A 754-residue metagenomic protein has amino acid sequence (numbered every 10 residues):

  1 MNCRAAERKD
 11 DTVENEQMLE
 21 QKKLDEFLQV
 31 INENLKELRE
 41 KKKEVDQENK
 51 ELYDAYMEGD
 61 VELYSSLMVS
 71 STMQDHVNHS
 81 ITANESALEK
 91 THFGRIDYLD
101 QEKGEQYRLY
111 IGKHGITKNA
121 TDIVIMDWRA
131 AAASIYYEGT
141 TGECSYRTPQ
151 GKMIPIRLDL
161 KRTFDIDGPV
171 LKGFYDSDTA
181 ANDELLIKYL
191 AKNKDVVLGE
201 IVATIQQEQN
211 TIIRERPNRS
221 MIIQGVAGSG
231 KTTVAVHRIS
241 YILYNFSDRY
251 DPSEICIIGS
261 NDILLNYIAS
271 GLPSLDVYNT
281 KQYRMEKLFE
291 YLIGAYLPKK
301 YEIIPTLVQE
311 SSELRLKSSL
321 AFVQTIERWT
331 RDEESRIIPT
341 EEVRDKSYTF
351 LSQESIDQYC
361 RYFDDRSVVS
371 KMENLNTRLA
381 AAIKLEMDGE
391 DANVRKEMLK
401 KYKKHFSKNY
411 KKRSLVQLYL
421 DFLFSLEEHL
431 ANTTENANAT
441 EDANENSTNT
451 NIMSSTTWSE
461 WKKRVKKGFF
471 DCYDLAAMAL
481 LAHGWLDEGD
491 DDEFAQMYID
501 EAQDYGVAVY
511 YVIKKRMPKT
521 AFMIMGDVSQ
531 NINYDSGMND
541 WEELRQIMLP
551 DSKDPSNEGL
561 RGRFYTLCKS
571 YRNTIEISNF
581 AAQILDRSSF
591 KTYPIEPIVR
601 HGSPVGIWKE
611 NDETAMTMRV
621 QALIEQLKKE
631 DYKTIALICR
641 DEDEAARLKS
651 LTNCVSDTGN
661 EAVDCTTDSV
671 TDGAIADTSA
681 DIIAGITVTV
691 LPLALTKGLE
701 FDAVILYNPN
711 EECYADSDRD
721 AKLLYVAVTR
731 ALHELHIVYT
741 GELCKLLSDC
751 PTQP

Functional and structural regions predicted by a protein language model:
M1-V202, Q206, N210-R214, A439 (+1 more regions): Extended, charged low-complexity regulatory segments
N2-N34, L38, K188-I303, T696-K697 (+1 more regions): P-loop NTPase Walker
A5, A437-A443, A662-V663, V670 (+1 more regions): Acidic, Ala/Val/Gly-enriched low-complexity intrinsically disordered segments
H92-Y98, Y473-A482, I638: Short, hydrophobic/proline-enriched secondary-structure or compact coil segments at domain edges
R95-D97, T163, I222, V234 (+4 more regions): A structural signal for short, well-ordered beta-strand segments and their strand-loop junctions that often border
D183-L190, E460-W461, R561-R563: Short glycine/proline-rich turn/loop motifs
L243-Y498, Q503-V512, T520-A521, N539 (+1 more regions): Alpha-helical nucleic-acid-binding subdomain of P-loop helicases immediately C-terminal to the Walker A/P-loop
S253, D262, N266-Y278, Y283-E290 (+4 more regions): Conserved helicase motor core of SF1/SF2 NTP-dependent helicases
